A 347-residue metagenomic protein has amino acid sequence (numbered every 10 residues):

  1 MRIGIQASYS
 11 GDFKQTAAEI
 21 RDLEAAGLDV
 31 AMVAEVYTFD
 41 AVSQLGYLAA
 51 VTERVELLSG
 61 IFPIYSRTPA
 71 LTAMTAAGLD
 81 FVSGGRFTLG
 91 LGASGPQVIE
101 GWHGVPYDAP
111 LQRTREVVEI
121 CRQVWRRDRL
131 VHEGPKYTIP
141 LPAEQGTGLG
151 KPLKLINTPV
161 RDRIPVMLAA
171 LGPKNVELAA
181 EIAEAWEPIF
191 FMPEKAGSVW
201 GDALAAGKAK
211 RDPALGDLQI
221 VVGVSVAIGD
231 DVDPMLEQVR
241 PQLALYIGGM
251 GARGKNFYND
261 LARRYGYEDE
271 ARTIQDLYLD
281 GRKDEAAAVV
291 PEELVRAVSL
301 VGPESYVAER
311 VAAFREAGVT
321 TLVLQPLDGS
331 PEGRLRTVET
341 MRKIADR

Functional and structural regions predicted by a protein language model:
M1-R347: Active-site-adjacent structural elements that line small-molecule/cofactor binding pockets in enzymes
